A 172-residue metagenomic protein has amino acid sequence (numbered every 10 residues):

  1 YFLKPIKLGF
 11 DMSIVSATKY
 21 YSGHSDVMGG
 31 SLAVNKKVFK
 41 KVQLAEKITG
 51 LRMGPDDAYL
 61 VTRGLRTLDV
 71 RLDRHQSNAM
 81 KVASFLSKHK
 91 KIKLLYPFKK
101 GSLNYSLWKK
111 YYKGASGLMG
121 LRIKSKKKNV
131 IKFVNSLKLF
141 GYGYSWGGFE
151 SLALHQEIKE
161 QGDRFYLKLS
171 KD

Functional and structural regions predicted by a protein language model:
Y1-H89, G101: Conserved PLP-enzyme active-site core in the AAT-like
L94-K171: Conserved C-terminal alpha-helix-loop-beta "cap" of PLP-dependent enzymes that closes/shapes the active-site mouth
